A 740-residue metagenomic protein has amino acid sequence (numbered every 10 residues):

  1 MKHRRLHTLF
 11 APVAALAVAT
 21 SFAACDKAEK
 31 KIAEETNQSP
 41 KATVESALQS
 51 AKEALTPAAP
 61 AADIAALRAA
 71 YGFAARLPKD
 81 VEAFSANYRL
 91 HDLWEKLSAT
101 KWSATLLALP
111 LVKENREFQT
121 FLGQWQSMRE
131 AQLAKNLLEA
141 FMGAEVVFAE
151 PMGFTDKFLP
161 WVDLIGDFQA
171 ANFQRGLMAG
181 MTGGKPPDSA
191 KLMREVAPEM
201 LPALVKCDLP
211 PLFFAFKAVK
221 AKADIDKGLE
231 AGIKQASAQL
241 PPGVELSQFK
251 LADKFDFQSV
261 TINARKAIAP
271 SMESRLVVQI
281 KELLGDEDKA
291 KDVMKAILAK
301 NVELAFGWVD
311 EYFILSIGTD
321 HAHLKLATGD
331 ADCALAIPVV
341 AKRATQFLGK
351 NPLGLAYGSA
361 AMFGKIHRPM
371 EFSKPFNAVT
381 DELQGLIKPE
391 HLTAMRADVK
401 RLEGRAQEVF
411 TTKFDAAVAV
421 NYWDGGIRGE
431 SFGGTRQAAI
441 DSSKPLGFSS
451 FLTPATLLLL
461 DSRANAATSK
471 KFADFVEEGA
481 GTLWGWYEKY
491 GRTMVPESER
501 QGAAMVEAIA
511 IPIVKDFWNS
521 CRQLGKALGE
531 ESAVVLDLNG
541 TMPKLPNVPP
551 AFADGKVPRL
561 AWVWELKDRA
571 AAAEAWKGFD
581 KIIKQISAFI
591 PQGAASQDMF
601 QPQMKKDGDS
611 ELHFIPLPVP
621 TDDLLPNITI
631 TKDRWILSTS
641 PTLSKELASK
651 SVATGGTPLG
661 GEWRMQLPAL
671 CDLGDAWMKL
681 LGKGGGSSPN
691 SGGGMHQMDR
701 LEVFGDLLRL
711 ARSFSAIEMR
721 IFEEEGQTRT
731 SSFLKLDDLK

Functional and structural regions predicted by a protein language model:
K2-V13: Bacterial N-terminal signal peptides that target proteins for export
T20-A24: C-terminal motif of bacterial Sec signal peptides marking the signal peptidase cleavage site
C25-I32, A42, S46, R405 (+5 more regions): Extended terminal
D26-L212, V219-T261, I268-S271, R275 (+7 more regions): Structural boundary/hinge residues at secondary-structure and domain interfaces
V44-A47, E53-A54, L67, A179 (+9 more regions): Charged, amphipathic alpha-helical scaffolding segments
V81-S85, L212-F216, D253, Q258 (+14 more regions): One face of beta-strands
A223-L304, R343-Y357, G555, A571-N627 (+1 more regions): Short Gly/Thr-rich strand-loop-strand
K295-V379, L446, L617-L707: A conserved glycine-rich beta-strand in the N-terminal activation segment of trypsin-fold
